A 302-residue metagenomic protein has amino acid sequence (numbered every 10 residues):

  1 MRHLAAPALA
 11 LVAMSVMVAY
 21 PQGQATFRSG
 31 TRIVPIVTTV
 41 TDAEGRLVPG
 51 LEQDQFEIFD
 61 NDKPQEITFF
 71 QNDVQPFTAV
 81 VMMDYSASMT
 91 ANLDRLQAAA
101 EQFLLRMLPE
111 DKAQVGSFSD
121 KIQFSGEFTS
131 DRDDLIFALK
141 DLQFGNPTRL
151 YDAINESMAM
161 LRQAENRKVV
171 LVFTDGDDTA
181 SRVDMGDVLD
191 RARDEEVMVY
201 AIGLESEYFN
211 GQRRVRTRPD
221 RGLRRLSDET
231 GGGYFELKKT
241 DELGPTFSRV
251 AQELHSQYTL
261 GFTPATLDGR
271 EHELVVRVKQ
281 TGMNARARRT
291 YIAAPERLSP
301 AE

Functional and structural regions predicted by a protein language model:
M1-A5: Positively charged n-region of N-terminal signal peptides that target proteins for export
A6-A19: Bacterial N-terminal signal peptides
A19-E302: Scaffold/interface architecture of coatomer-like assemblies
